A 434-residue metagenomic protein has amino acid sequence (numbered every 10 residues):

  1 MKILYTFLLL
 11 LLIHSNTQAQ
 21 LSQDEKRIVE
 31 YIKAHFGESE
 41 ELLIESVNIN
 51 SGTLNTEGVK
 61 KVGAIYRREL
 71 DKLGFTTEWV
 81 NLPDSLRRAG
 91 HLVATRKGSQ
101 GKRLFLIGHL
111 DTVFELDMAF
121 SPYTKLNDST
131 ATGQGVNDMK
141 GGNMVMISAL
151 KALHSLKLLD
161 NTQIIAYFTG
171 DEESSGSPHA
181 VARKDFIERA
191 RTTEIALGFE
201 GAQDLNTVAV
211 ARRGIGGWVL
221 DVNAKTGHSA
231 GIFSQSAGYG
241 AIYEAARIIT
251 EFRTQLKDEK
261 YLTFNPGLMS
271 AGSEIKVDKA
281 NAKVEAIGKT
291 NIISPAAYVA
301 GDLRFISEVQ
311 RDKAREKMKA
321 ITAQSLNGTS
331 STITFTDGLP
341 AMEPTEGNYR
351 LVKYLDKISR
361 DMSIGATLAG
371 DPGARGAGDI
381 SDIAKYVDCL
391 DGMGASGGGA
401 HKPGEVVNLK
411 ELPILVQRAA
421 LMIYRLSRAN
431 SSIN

Functional and structural regions predicted by a protein language model:
M1-Q23: Bacterial Sec-dependent N-terminal signal peptides
Q20-Q134, S155-L158: Acidic/His- and Gly-rich active-site-bordering loop/insert found across diverse amide/peptide-bond hydrolases
Q20-R27, E69, S85, K225-N434: Metal-dependent amide/peptide-bond hydrolase catalytic core, centered on the "pita-bread" metallohydrolase fold
E40-I44, G63, R67, I147-L150 (+6 more regions): Extracytoplasmic/secreted envelope proteins and their assembly/folding machinery, especially bacterial periplasmic
G101-F168, R189-R191, P403, N408-I414: Active-site metal-coordination/substrate-binding segment of hydrolases, especially metallo-dependent peptidases
E115-K125, A211-G216, K279-V284: Short, flexible, mixed-charge acidic loops at enzyme active sites
M139-I215, E274-N281, S431-N434: Acidic/histidine-rich catalytic neighborhood of metal-dependent amide-processing enzymes
